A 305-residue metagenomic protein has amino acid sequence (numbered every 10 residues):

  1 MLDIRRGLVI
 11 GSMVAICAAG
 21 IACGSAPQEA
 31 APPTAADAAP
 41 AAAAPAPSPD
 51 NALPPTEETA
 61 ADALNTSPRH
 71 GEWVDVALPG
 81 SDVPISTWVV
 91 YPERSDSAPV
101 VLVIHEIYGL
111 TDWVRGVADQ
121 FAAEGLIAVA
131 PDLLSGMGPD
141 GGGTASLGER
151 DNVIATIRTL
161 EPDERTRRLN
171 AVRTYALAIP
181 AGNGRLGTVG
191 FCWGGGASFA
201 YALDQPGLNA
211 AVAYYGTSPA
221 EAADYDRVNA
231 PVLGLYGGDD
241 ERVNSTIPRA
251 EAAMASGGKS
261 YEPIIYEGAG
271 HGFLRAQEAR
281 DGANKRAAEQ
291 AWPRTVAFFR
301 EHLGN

Functional and structural regions predicted by a protein language model:
M1-S12: Bacterial N-terminal signal peptides that target proteins for export
A19-A22: C-terminal motif of bacterial Sec signal peptides marking the signal peptidase cleavage site
S25-S48, L53-A60, W73-L177, R275-Q277: Serine-hydrolase catalytic machinery in alpha/beta-hydrolase-like enzymes
L169-N229: Primarily recognizes the serine-hydrolase "nucleophile elbow" in alpha/beta-hydrolase and SGNH/GDSL folds
R227-V232, G257-S260: Short, proline-enriched alpha-helix->beta-strand connector loops that line the catalytic pocket of alpha/beta-hydrolase
G234-Y236: Short beta-strand/loop motif that positions the catalytic acidic residue of the alpha/beta-hydrolase fold
D239-N244: Acidic catalytic loop of the alpha/beta-hydrolase fold
S260-N305: C-terminal catalytic histidine-bearing segment of alpha/beta-hydrolase fold enzymes
